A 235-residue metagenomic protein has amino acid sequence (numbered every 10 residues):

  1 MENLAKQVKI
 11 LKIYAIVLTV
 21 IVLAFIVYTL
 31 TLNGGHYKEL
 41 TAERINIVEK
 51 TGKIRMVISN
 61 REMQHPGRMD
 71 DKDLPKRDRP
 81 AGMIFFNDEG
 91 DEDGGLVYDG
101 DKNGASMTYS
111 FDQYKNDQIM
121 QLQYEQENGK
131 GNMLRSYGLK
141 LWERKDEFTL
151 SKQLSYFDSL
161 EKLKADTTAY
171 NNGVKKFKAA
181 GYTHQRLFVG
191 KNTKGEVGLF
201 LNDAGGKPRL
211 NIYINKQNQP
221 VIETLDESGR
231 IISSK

Functional and structural regions predicted by a protein language model:
M1-G34: Single-pass membrane-anchoring alpha-helices
I26-K235: Parallel beta-helix/beta-solenoid repeats that form elongated, surface-exposed shafts/blades used for receptor binding
